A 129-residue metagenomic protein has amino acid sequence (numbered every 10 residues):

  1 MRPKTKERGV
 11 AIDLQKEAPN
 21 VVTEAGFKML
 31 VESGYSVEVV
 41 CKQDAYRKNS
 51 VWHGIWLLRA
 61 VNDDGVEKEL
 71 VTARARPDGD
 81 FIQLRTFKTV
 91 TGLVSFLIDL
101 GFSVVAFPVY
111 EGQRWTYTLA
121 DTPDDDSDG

Functional and structural regions predicted by a protein language model:
M1-E38: Negatively charged, low-complexity tracts enriched in Asp/Glu with abundant Ser/Thr
E7, D44-I82, F102-Y110: Short aromatic-glycine-(Arg/Gly/Cys) micro-motifs in beta-strand/loop hairpins
G9-I12, A75, T89: Generic, low-specificity signal for short hydrophobic/alpha-helical stretches with a mild N-terminal bias, encompassing
V22-K28, L57, T91-S95: Intrinsically disordered, low-complexity boundary segments flanking structured domains
L30-E32, V51, L100: A generic structural signal for short, non-catalytic loop/turn and secondary-structure boundary residues
V39-Q43: Two-metal-ion RNase H-like nuclease active-site motif
F81-D121: Short, compact, well-ordered microdomains
L119-G129: Long, intrinsically disordered, low-complexity Ser/Thr/Pro-rich regulatory/activation regions of nuclear proteins
